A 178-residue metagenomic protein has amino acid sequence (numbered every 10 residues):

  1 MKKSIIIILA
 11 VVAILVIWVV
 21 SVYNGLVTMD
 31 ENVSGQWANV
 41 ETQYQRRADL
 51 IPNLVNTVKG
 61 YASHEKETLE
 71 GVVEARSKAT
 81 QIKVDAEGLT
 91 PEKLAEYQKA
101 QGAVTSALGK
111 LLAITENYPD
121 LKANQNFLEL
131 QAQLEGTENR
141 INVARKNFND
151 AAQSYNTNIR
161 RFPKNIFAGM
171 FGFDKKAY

Functional and structural regions predicted by a protein language model:
M1-Y178: A helix-centric hydrophobic-segment signal that preferentially recognizes long, alpha-helical stretches used
